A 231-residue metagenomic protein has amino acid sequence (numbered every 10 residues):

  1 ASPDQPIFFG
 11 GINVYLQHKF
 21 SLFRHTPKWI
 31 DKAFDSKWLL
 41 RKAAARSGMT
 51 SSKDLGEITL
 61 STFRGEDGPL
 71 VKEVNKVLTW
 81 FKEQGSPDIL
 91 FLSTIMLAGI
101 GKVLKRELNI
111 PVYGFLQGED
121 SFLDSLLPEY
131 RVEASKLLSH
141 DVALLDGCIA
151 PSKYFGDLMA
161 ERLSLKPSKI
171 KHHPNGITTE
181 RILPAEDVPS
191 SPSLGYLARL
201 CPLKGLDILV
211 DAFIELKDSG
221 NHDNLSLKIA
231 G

Functional and structural regions predicted by a protein language model:
S2-N75: A conserved catalytic-core segment of Leloir-type glycosyltransferases
R64-E66, A98-G99, G114-R131, L144: A short, histidine- and acid-enriched strand-loop-helix "catalytic/donor-clamping" loop that lines the nucleotide-sugar
L78-K82, R106, Y130-C148: Membrane-proximal helix-turn-helix segments that form the acceptor-binding/catalytic region of lipid-linked
L78-L97: Short N-terminal targeting/anchoring amphipathic segment
I89-F91, L104-F122: Active-site proximal beta-strand in glycosyltransferases
F91, A143-K153, K228: A short beta-strand/loop micro-motif in the catalytic core of glycosyltransferases that engages the nucleotide-sugar
Y154, G176: Carbohydrate-associated surface elements
D187-K204, V210-I214, L227-K228: Conserved donor-binding/catalytic core segment of Leloir-type glycosyltransferases
